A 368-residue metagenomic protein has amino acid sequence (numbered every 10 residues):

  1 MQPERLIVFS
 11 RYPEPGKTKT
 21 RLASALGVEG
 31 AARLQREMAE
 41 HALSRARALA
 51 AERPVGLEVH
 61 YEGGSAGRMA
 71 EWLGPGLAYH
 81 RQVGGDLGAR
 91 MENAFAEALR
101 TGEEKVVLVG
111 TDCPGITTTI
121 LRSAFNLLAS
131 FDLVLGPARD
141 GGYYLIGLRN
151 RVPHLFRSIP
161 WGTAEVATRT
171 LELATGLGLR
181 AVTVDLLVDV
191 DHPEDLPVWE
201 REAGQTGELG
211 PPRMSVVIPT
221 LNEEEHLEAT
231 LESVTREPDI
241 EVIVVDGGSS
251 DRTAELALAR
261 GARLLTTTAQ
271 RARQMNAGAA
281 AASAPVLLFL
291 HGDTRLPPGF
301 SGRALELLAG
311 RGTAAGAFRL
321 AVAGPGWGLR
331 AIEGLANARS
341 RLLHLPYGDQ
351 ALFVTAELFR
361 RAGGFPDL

Functional and structural regions predicted by a protein language model:
R5, R213-S215, E241: Cell-envelope/extracellular polymer assembly enzymes that use nucleotide-activated donors
E14-R47, N222-R236: Short, well-formed alpha-helical segments that are part of the catalytic scaffolds of diverse glycosyltransferases
G63-A66, S233, D246-A254, T294: A conserved acidic beta->alpha catalytic loop
G67-A70, E225-A229, D251-R260: Acidic helix N-cap motif at the loop->helix transition within catalytic regions of sugar-transfer enzymes
V106, L287: Short aromatic/hydrophobic "clamp" motif used to bind/position activated sugar donors
T111-N126, R252, A272, G292-E306: Acidic donor-binding/catalytic loop of UDP-sugar-dependent glycosyltransferases, especially processive GT2
L127-L133, P298-G328: Conserved donor NDP-sugar-binding/catalytic core segment of glycosyltransferases
L133-D140, A315-P325, A336-R361: A recurrent flexible, glycine/aromatic-enriched loop bordering the glycosyltransferase active site that acts as
